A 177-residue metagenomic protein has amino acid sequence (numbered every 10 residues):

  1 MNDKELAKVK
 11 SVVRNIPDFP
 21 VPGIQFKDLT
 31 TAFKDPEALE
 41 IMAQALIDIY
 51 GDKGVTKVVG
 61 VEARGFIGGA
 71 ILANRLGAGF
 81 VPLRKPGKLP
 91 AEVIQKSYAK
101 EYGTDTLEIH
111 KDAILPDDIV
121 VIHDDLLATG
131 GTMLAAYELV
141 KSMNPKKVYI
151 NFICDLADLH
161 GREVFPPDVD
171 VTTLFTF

Functional and structural regions predicted by a protein language model:
M1-V55: Active-site-facing substrate-recognition patch
E5, L134-F177: PRPP-dependent phosphoribosyltransferase catalytic core
Y50-V55, I114-L115, N144: Glycine-rich phosphate-binding loop signature in dinucleotide/nucleotide-binding domains
G54-E62: Short glycine-rich phosphate-binding loop at a beta-alpha junction
T56, D118, V148: Conserved acidic residues
I67-L76, Y137: Short Gly/Thr/Asp-enriched flexible loops that form oxyanion-binding sites at enzyme active sites
G79-V121: Short, glycine/charge-rich flexible loops or terminal/linker lids adjacent to PRPP-binding catalytic cores
D125, G130: Conserved G/P- and acidic residue-centered "switch" motifs that form tight phosphate/ATP-binding loops in soluble
